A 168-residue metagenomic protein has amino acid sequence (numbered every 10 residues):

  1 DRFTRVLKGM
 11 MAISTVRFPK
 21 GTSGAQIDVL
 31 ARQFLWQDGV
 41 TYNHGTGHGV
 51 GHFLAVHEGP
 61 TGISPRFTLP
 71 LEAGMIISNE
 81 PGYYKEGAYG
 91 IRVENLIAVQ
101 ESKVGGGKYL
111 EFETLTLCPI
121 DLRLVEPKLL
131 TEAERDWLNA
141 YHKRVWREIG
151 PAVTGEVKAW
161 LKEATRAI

Functional and structural regions predicted by a protein language model:
D1-I168: Active-site neighborhoods and metal-handling regions in enzymes and metal-associated proteins
